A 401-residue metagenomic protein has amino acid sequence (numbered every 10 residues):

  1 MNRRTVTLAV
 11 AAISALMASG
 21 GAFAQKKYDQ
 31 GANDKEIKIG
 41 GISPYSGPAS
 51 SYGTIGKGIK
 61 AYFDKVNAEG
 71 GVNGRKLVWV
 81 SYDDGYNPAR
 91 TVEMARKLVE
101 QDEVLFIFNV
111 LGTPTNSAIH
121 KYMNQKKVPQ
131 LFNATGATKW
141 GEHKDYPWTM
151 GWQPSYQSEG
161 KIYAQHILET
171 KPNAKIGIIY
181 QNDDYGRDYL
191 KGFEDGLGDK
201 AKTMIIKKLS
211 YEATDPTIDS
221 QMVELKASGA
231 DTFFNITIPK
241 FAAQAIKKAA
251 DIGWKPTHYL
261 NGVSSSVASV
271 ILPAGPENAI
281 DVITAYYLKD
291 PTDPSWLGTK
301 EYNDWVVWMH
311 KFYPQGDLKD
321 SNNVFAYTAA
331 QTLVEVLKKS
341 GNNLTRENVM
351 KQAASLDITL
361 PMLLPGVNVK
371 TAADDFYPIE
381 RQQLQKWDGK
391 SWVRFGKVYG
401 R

Functional and structural regions predicted by a protein language model:
N2-T7: N-terminal export leaders
A24-G41, A68-K76, L168-A174, N343: Immediate post-signal peptide segment of exported/extracytoplasmic ligand-binding proteins
Q25-Y28, E36, S51-K57, E69-E142 (+3 more regions): Beta-alpha junction/loop-to-helix N-cap segments that form part of ligand/metal-binding clefts
Y28-K60, Y82-A89, L111-G112, I179-D188 (+3 more regions): Extracytoplasmic "Venus flytrap"
R90-E93, E100, T138-E142, Y146-G253 (+1 more regions): Extracellular/periplasmic Venus flytrap/periplasmic-binding protein
A249-F325, V398-G400: Extracellular/periplasmic periplasmic-binding protein-like sensory domains
K311, G316-V324, V334-W392: Segments of small-molecule ligand-sensing domains
